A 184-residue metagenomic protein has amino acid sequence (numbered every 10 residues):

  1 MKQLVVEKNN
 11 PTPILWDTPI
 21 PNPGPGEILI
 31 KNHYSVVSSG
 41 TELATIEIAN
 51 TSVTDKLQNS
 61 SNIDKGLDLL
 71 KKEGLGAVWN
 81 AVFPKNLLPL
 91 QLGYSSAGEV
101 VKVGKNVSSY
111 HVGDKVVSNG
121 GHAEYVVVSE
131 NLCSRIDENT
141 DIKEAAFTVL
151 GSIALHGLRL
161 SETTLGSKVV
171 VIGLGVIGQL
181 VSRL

Functional and structural regions predicted by a protein language model:
M1-P84, L88, G120: Short N-terminal strand-loop motif that marks the start of NAD(P)H/FAD-dependent oxidoreductase cofactor-binding domains
H33, H111-D114, S167: Structural motif
A77-L88, S95-N119: A glycine-/small-residue-rich N-terminal strand-loop-strand element that serves as the cofactor-binding glycine loop
Q91-Y94, N119-N131: A structural motif shared across PLP-dependent enzymes of the aminotransferase-like
N131-K143: Glycine/charged-rich beta-loop-alpha catalytic/anionic-binding loops adjacent to active sites
E144-L184: Mid-domain Rossmann-like dinucleotide-binding core that forms the NAD(H)/NADP(H) cofactor-binding site
